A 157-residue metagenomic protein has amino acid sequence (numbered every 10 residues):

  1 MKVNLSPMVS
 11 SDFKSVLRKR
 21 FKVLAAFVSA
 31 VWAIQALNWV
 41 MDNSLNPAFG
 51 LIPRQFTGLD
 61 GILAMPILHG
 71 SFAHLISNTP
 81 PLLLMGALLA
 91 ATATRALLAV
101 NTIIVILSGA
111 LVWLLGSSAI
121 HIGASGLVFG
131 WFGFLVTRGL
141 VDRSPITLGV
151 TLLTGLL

Functional and structural regions predicted by a protein language model:
K2-L157: A detector for small-residue-rich transmembrane helices and their helix-helix packing motifs
